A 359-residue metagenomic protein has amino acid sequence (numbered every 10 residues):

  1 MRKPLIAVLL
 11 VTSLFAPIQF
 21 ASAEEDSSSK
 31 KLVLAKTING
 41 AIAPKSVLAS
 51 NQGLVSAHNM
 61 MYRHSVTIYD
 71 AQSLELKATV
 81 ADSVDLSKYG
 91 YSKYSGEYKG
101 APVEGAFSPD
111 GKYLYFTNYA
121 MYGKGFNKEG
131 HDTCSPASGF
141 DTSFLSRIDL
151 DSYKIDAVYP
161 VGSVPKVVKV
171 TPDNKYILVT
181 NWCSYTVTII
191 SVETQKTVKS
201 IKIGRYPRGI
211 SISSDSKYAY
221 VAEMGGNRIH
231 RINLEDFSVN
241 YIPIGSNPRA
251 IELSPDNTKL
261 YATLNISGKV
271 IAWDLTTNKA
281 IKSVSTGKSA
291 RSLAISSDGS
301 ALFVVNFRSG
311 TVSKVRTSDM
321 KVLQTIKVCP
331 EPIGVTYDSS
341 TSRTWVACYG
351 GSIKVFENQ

Functional and structural regions predicted by a protein language model:
M1-A7: Bacterial N-terminal signal peptides that target proteins for export
L10-S13, Q19-Q359: Predominantly soluble domains enriched in secretory-pathway, periplasmic, or organellar proteins
